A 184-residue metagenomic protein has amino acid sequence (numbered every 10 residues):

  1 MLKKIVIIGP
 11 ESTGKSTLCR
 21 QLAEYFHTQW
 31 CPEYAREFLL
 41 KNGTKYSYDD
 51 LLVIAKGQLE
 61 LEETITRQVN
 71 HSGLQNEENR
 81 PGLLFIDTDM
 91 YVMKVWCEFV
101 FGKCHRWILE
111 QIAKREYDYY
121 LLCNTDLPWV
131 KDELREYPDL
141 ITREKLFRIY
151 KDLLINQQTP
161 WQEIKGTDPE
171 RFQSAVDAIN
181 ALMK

Functional and structural regions predicted by a protein language model:
L2-K4: Pre-Walker A (Motif I) flank of P-loop NTPase domains
I7: Hydrophobic anchor at the beta1->P-loop junction of P-loop NTPases
E11: The conserved Walker
K15: Conserved lysine of the Walker
R20, E24-L59: Conserved substrate/cofactor phosphate-moiety recognition/catalytic segment in nucleotide-dependent phosphotransferases
K45-G73, N79-F101: Conserved nucleotide-sensing/catalytic segment adjacent to the nucleotide-binding pocket in NTP-handling enzymes
V100-D168, V176: A glycine- and Lys/Arg-enriched "phosphate-lid" helix/loop adjacent to the NTP-binding pocket of small-molecule kinases
